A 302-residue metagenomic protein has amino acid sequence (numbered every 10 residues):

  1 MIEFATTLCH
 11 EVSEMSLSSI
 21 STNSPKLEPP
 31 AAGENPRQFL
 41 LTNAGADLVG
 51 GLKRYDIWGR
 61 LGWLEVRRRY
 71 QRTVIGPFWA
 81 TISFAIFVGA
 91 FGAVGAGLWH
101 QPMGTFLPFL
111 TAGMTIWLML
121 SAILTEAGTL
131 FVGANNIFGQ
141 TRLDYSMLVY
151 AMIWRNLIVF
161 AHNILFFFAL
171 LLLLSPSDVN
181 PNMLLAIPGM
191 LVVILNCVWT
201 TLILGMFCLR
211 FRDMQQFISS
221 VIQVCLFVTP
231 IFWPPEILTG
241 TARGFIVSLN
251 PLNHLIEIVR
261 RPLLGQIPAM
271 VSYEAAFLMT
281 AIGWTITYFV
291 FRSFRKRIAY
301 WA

Functional and structural regions predicted by a protein language model:
E3, T7-A302: Hydrophobic transmembrane alpha-helices and immediately adjacent juxtamembrane helices of multi-pass inner-membrane
